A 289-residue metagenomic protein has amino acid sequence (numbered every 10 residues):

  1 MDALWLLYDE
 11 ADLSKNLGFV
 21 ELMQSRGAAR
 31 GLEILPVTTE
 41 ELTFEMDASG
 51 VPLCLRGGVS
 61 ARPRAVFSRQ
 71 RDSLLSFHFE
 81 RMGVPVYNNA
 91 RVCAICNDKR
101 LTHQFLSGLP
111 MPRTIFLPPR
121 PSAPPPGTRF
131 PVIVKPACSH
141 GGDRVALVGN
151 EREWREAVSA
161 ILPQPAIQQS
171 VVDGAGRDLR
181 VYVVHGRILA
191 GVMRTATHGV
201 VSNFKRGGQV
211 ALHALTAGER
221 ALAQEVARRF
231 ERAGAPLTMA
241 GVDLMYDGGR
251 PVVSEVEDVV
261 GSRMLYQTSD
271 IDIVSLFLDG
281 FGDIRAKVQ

Functional and structural regions predicted by a protein language model:
A3-Y8, C54-R56, G83, R91-G176 (+1 more regions): Active-site nucleotide/adenylate-binding loops and adjacent lid/helix of ATP-dependent enzymes
E10-L117: Conserved N-proximal alpha/beta basic substrate-recognition cap immediately N-terminal to, or forming the N-lobe
R71-S73, V92-C93, R187-I188, R194-T195 (+1 more regions): Short glycine-enriched loops at secondary-structure junctions
V132, L189-A190, V252-E255: Protein kinase-like catalytic core scaffold
D143-A233: Phosphate-binding site of ATP-dependent enzymes
V181-V183, R250-S262: A short beta-strand motif that forms the metal-chelation/ATP-contact edge of phosphoryl-transfer active sites
H198-R206, S262-I271: A short, polar/charged loop-to-alpha-helix boundary motif
V200-V253, S275-Q289: A long amphipathic alpha-helix within ATP-dependent nucleotide-binding catalytic cores
